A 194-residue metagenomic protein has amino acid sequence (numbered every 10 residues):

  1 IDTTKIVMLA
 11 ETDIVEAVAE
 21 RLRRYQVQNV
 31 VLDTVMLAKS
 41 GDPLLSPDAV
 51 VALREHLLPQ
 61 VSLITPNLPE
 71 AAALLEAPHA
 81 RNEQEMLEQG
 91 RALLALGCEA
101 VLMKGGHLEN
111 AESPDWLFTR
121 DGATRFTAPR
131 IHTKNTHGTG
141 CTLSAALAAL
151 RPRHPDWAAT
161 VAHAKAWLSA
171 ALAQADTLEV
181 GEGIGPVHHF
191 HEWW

Functional and structural regions predicted by a protein language model:
I1-P59, L63-P66: Glycine/small-residue-rich loop that forms an oxyanion/phosphate-binding "nest" at active or ligand-binding sites
A10, M36-A38, E70, G105-L108 (+2 more regions): Glycine-rich beta-alpha junction loops
A17, R23, G122, W157-A159: Nucleotide and nucleotide-moiety/phosphate-recognizing core
P47-A123: Conserved phosphate/ATP/ADP-binding segment of small-molecule kinases
A72-A73, K134-W157: Short, small-residue alpha-helix embedded
H79-M86, P152-A162: Short, charged, surface-exposed loops that flank catalytic or proteolytic processing sites
A123-H137: Short pre-catalytic strand/loop immediately N-terminal to key active-site residues, enriched for Gly-Thr
A158-W194: Charged C-terminal helix
